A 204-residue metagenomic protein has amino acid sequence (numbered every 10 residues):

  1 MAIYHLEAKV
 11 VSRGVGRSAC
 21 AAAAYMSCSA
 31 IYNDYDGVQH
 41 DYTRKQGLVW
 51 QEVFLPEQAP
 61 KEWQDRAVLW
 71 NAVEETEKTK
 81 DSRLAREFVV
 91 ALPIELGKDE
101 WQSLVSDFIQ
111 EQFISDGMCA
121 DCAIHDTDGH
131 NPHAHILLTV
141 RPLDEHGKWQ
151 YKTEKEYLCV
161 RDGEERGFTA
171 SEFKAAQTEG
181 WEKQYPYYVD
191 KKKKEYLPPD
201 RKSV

Functional and structural regions predicted by a protein language model:
M1-S203: N-terminal nicking endonuclease/strand-transfer module with a His-rich metal-binding environment and a catalytic Tyr
